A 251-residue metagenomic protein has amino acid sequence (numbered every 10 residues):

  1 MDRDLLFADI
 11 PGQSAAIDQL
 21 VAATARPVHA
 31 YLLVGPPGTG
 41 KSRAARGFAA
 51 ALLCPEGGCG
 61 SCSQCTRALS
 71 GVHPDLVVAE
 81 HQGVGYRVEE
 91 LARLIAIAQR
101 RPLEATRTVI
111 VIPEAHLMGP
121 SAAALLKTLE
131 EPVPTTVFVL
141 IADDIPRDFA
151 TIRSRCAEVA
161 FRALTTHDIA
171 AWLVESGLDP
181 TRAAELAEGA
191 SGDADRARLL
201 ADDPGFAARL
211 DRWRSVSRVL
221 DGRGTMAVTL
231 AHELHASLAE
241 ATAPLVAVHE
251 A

Functional and structural regions predicted by a protein language model:
M1-A50, Q64-R67, P134-V137, D143-A251: Charged, glycine-rich active-site and insertion segments that engage polyanionic ligands
M1-S121, E130: Clamp-loader machinery-focused feature within the broader ASCE/P-loop NTPase space
E90, I110, E114, S121-A124 (+3 more regions): Helical "lid/switch" subdomain of P-loop NTPase nucleotide-binding domains
A96, K127, S154: Conserved adenine-binding aromatic site and its adjacent loop/helix in ATP-hydrolyzing domains
Q99, A123-L140: Conserved catalytic/switch belt of AAA+ P-loop NTPases
